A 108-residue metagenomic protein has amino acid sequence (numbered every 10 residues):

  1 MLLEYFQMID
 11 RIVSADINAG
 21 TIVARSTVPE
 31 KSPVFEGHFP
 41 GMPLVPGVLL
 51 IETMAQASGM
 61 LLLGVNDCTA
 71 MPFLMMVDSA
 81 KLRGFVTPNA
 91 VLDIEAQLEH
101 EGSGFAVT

Functional and structural regions predicted by a protein language model:
M1: Short boundary/loop segments of OB/S1/cold-shock single-stranded nucleic-acid-binding domains
E4-V45: Catalytic strand-loop segment that frames the active site of acyl-thioester-processing enzymes
F6-M8, L92, A106: Hydrophobic core residues within well-ordered beta-strands of beta-rich domains
I9-D10, V77, V107-T108: Hydrophobic residues on conserved beta-strands that form the core of alpha/beta folds
I12, M54, A96: A residue-level signal for conserved active-site and pocket-lining positions in enzyme catalytic cores
I17-T21, V86-A90, Q97-T108: HotDog/MaoC-like acyl-thioester-processing domains
E36-P46, L50-M60, L74: Compact, glycine-rich, soluble single-domain proteins
A57-L98: Hydrophobic beta-strand-centered segment that forms part of the acyl-chain substrate-binding groove
